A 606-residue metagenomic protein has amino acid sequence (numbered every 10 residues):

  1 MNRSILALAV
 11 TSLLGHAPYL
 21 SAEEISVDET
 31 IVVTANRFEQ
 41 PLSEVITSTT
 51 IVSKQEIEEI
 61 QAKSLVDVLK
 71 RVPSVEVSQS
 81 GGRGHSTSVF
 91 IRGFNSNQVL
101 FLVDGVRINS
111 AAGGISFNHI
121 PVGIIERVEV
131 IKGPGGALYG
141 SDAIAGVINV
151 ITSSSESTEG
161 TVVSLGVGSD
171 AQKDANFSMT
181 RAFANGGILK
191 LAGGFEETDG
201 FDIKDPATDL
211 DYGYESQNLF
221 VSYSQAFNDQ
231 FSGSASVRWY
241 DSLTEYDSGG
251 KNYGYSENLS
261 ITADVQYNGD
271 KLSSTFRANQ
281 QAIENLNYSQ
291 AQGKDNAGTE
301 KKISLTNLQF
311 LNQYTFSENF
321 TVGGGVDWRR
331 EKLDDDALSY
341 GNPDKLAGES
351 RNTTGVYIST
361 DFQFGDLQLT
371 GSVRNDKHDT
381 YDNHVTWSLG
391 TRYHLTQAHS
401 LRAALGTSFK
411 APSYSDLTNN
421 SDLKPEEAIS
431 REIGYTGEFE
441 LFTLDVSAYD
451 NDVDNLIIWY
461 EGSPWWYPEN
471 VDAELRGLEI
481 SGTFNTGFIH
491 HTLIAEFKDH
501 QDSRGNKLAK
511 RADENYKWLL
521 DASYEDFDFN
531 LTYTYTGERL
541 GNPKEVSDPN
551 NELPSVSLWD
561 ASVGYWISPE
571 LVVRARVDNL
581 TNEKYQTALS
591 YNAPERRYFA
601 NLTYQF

Functional and structural regions predicted by a protein language model:
M1-I60, V66-V72, T180-R181, Q217 (+4 more regions): N-terminal Sec signal peptide and the immediately downstream disordered periplasmic leader that contains the TonB box
I57, L69, V128-V130, I148-V150 (+2 more regions): Non-catalytic regulatory/gating segments with a bias toward low-complexity or hydrophobic composition
V66-V106, E126: Extracytoplasmic beta-strand/coil segments of soluble accessory domains associated with Gram-negative outer-membrane
V106-K132: Short acidic/polar hinge/loop motifs at secondary-structure boundaries that mediate gating or recognition
A137, N149, E156-T158, G166 (+1 more regions): Periplasmic-side early beta-strands and strand-to-turn transitions of outer-membrane beta-barrels
N228, S317-G323, D327-E331, Y340-V453 (+3 more regions): Structural signature of Gram-negative outer-membrane beta-barrels, strongest in the C-terminal barrel of TonB-dependent
K251-D264, N268, K301-I303, E349-R351 (+5 more regions): Outer-membrane beta-barrel signature, preferentially recognizing the C-terminal barrel domain of Gram-negative
E318, V322, Q363-L369, L441-T443 (+5 more regions): Gram-negative outer-membrane beta-barrel transporters
